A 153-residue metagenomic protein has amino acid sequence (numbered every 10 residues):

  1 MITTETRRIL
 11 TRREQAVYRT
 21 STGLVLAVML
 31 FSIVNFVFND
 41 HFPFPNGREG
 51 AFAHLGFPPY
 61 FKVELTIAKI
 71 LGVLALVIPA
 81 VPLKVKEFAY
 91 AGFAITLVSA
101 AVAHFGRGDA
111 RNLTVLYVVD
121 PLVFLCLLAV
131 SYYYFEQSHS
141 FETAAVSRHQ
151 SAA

Functional and structural regions predicted by a protein language model:
I2-A153: Membrane-interface extramembranous regions
